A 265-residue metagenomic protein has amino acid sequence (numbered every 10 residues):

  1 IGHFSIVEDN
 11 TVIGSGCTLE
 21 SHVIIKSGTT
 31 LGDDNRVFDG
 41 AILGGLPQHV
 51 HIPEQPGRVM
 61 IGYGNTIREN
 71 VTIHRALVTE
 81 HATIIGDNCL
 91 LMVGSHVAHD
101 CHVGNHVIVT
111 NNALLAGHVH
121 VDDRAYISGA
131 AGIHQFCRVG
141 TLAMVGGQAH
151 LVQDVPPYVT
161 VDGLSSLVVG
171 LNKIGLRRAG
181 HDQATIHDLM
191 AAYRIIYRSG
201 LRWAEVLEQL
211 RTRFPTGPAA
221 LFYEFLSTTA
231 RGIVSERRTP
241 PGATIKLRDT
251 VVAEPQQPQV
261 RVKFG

Functional and structural regions predicted by a protein language model:
I1-L167: Structural signal for interior beta-strand "rungs" in well-ordered beta-sheet cores of soluble enzyme domains
D34, G40, H51, G64 (+2 more regions): Terminal amphipathic alpha-helical/low-complexity segments used for targeting or macromolecular assembly
